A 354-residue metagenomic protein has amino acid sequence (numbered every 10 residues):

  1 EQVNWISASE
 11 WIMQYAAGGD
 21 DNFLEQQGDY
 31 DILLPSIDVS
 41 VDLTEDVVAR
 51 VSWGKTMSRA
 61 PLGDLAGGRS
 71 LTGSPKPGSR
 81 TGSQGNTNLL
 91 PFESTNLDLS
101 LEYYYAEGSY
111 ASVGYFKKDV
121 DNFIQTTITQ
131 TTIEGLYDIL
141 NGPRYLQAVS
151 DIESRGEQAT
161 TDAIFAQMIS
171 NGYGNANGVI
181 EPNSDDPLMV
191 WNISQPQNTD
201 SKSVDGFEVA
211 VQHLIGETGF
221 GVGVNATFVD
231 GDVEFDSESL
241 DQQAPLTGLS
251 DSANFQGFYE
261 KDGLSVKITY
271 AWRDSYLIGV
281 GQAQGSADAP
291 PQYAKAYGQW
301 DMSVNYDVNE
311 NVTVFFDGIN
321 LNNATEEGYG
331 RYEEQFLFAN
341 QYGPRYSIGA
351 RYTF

Functional and structural regions predicted by a protein language model:
E1-D46, A60, S74: Signature of Gram-negative outer-membrane beta-barrel scaffolds
Y15-F23, G78-G85, L188-P196, F235-D241 (+3 more regions): Extracytoplasmic loops and strand-loop junctions of Gram-negative outer membrane beta-barrel proteins
G28, M57-G114, K118-V120, L140-E153 (+6 more regions): Outer-membrane beta-barrel signature, preferentially recognizing the C-terminal barrel domain of Gram-negative
D31, V39-D42, K55, Y103 (+7 more regions): Residue-level signature of outer-membrane beta-barrel architecture
E45-N96, K117-Q147, N171-G172, E181-P182 (+2 more regions): Surface-exposed extracellular loop regions of Gram-negative outer-membrane beta-barrel proteins, predominantly
D46-A49, G108-A111, T218-V222, G263-K267 (+2 more regions): Repeated loop/turn-to-beta-strand initiation elements of outer-membrane beta-barrel proteins
K117-D119, I124, T129-T131, G135-Q282 (+1 more regions): Gram-negative outer-membrane beta-barrel transporters
N122, A271-Q284, A294, N305-F354: C-terminal beta-signal and adjacent terminal beta-strands/loops of Gram-negative outer-membrane beta-barrel proteins
